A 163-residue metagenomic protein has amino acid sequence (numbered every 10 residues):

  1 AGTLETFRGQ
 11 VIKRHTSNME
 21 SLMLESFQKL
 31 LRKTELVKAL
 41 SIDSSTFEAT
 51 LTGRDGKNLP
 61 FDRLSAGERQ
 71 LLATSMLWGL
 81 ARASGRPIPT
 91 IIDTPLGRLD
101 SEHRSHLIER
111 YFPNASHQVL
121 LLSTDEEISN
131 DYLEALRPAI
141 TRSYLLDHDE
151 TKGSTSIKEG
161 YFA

Functional and structural regions predicted by a protein language model:
A1-R32: Charged, surface-exposed helical/loop "interaction arms" that form contiguous linear patches used for dimerization
I12-E20, A49-M76, P95-S101: Conserved ABC ATPase signature
R14, R32-G53, I92: Long, charged, glycine-rich C-terminal linkers/tails
S26, A66-I92: GG-anchored amphipathic helix commonly corresponding to the ABC/SMC/Rad50 NBD signature/C-loop
L64, L80-G85, Y111-A115, R137: Conserved catalytic network of the ASCE P-loop NTPase/AAA+ motor domain
R86-P87, L99-L107: Conserved D-loop/post-Walker B switch-helix segment of ABC ATPase nucleotide-binding domains
S105-A163: C-terminal lobe/lid and adjacent interdomain/linker elements of RecA-like ASCE P-loop ATPase modules
